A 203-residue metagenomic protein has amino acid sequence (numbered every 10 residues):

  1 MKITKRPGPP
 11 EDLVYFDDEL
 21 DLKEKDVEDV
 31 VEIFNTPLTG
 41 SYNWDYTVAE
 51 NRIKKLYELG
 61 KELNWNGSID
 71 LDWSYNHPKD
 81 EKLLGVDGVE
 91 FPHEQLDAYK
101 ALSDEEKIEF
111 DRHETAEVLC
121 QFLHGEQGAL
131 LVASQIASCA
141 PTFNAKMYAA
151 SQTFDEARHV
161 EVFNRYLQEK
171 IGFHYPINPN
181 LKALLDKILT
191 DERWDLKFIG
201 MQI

Functional and structural regions predicted by a protein language model:
M1-S134, S138-K146, E169-P176, N180 (+1 more regions): Terminal targeting/low-complexity segments that flank the catalytic cores of oxidoreductases
E117, A137, Q152, K197 (+1 more regions): Functionally constrained cores in energy, signaling, and assembly domains
F122-L130, A149-L167, Q202-I203: Alpha-helical transition-metal enzyme core signature, strongest for iron centers
I136, S151-F154, L181-K182: Short C-terminal domain-edge/linker segments immediately following a structured domain
F143-N144, S151, R158, F173 (+1 more regions): Alpha-helix boundary/interfacial micro-motifs
R165-I203: Active-site-proximal alpha-helical scaffolds that flank and shape metal-associated catalytic sites
